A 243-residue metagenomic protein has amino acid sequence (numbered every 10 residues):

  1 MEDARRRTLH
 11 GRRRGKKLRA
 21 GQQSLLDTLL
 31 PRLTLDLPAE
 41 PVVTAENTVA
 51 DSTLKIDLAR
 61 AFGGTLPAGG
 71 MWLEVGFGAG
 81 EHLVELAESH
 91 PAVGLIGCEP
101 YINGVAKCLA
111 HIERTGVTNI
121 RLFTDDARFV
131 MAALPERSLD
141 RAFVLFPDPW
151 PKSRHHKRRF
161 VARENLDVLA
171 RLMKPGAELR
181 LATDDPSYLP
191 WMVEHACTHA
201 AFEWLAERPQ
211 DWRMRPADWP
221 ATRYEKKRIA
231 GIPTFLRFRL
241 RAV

Functional and structural regions predicted by a protein language model:
M1-M71, E81-E88: S-adenosyl-L-methionine
G70-F129: SAM cofactor-binding core of SAM-dependent methyltransferases, primarily the Rossmann-like beta-alpha-beta module
A132-R141, F146: A short acidic, Gly/Pro-enriched loop at the edge of an enzyme's catalytic core that lines a small-molecule cofactor
A142, L169-A170, L179, M192: Class I S-adenosylmethionine-dependent transferase superfamily signal
F146-P147, A182-P186: Short strand-turn motif at the edge of the Rossmann-like AdoMet-binding core
V161-P175: A short glycine-rich, Lys/Arg-flanked "PGG" loop and its adjoining helix->strand segment in the class I
P175-T183: Conserved beta-strand signature within the Rossmann-like core of class I S-adenosyl-L-methionine
P190, E194-V243: Class I S-adenosyl-L-methionine
